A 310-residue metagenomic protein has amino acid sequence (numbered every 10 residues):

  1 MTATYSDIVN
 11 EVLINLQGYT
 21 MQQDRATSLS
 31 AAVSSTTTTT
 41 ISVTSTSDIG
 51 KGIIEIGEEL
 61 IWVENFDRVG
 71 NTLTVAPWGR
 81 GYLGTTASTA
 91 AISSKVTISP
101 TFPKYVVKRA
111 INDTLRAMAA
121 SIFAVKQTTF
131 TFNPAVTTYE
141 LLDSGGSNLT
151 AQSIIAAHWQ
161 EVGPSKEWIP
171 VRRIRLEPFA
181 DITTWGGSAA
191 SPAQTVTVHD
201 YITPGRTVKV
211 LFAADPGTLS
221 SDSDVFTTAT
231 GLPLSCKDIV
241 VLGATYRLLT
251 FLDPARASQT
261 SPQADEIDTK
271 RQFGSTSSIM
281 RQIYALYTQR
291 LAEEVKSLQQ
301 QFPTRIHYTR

Functional and structural regions predicted by a protein language model:
M1-V33, S47-Y82, T86-R310: Glycine-enriched, solvent-exposed interface loops adjoining structured elements
T38-T44, L83: Short alpha-helix capping/helix-loop boundary micro-motifs
